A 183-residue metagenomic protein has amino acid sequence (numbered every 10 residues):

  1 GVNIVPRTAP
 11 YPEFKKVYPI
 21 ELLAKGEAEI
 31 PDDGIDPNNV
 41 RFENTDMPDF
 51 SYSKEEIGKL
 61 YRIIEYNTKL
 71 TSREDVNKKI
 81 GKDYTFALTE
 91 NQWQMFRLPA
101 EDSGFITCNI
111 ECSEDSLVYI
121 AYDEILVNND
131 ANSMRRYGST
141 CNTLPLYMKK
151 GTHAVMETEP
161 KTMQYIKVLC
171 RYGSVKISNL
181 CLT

Functional and structural regions predicted by a protein language model:
G1-T183: Extracellular/oxidizing-compartment recognition motifs
